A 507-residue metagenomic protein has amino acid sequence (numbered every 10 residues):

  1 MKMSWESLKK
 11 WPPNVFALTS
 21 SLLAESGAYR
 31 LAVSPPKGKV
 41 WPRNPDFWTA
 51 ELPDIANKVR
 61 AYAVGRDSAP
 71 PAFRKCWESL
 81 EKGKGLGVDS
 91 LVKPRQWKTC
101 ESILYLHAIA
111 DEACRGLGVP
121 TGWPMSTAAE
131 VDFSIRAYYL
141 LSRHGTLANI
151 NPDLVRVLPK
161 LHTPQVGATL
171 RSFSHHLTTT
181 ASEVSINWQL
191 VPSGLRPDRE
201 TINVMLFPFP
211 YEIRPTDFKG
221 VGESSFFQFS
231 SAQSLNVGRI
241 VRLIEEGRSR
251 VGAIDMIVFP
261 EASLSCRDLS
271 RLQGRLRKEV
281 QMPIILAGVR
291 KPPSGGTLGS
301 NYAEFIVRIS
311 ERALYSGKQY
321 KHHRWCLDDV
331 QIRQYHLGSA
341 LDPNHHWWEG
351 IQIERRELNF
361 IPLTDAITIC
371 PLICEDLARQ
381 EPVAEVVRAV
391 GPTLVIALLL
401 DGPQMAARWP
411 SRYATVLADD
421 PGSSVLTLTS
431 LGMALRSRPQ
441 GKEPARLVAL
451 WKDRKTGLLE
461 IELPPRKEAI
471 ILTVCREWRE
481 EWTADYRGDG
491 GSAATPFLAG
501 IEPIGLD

Functional and structural regions predicted by a protein language model:
K2-A108, D255, L269-A287, C374-T483: CN hydrolase (nitrilase-like) catalytic-core segments centered on the catalytic cysteine and neighboring Lys/Glu
L31-E212, P260: Long, charge-dense tracts
H175-D198, L298-A389: Active-site catalytic loop in hydrolytic enzyme cores
T201-F229, I367-D376, I396: Active-site-proximal beta-strand elements of phosphoester/diester hydrolases
F209, R308, S430: Cofactor-binding loop segments of dinucleotide-utilizing enzymes, especially the Rossmann-like FAD- and NAD(P)+-binding
A232-N236, E261-S263, W347-G350, P371-D376 (+1 more regions): Short, flexible loop segments at the rims of nucleotide/cofactor-binding pockets, characterized by
S234-K321, P410-T415, D419: Cys-nucleophile CN-hydrolase/nitrilase-fold catalytic domain and related Cys-dependent amidase chemistry that acts on
A469-D507: A short C-terminal boundary segment appended to hydrolase-like catalytic domains
